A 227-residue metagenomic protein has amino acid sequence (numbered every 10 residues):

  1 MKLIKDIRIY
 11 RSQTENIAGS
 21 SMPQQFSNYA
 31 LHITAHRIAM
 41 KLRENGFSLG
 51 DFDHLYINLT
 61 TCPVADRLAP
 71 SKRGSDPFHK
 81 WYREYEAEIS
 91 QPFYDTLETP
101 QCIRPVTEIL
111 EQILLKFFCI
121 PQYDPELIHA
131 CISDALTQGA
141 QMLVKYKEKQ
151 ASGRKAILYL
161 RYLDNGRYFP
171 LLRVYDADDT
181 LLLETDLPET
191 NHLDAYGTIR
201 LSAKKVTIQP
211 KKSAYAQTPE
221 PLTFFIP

Functional and structural regions predicted by a protein language model:
M1-Q112, L193-P227: Acidic, small-residue rich beta-repeat scaffolds with periodic aromatic anchors
T99-K147: Long amphipathic alpha-helical scaffold segments
Q122-Q138, P170-E189, S213-P227: Surface-exposed loop/turn elements that mediate protein-protein interactions on large endomembrane-trafficking
A140-E148, E189-R200: Repeated scaffold domains used in trafficking and secretory/extracellular systems, primarily beta-propellers
E148-R154: Short coil-to-beta-strand transition motifs
R154-L158, T207: Structural core positions within WD40/WD-like beta-propeller blades
Y162-N165, S213-Y215: Short glycine/acidic-enriched loop and turn motifs that connect beta-strands
R167-P170, D194-A195: Short, surface-exposed coil-to-beta transition loops
